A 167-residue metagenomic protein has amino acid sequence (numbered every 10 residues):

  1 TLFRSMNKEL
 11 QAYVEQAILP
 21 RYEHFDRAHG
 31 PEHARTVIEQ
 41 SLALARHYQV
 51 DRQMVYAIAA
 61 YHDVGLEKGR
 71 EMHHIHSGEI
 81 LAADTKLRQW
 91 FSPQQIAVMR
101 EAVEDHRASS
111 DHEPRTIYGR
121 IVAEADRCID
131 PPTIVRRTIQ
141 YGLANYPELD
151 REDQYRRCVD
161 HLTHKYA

Functional and structural regions predicted by a protein language model:
T1-L2: Short, small-residue-biased leader/transition segments that mark boundaries at the very start of proteins
M6-P20: Short alpha-helical hairpin
K8, E23-V50, Y61, S110-A167: Divalent metal-dependent phosphate-bond-processing catalytic cores, especially two-metal-ion Mg2+/Mn2+ enzymes that act
Q11-E15, I38, M54, G78-A82 (+1 more regions): An amphipathic alpha-helix signature
V37-S41, M72-L87: An active-site-proximal "capping" alpha-helix that borders the catalytic cofactor pocket
R52-G69, H73, S77, A97-A108: His-Asp-centered metal-binding catalytic motifs of divalent-metal-dependent phosphohydrolases/nucleases
E79-R115: Hydrophobic, well-structured mid-protein blocks that either form specific transmembrane helices
